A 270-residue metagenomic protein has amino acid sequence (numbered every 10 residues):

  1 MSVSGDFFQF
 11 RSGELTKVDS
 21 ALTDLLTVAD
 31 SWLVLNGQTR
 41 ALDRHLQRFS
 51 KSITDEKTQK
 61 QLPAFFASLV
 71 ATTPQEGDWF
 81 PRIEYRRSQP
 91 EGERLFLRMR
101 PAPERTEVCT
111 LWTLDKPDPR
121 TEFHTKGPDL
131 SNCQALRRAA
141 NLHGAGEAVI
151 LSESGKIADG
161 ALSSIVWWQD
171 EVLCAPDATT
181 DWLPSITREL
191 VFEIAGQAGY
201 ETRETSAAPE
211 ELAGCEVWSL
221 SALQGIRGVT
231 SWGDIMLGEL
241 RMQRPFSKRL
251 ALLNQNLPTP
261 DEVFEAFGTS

Functional and structural regions predicted by a protein language model:
M1-V149, E153-S154, T179, E193-S270: Conserved alpha/beta cores of soluble small-molecule-handling proteins
L42, A158-D159, P184: Alpha-helix N-cap/helix-start motif
K156-A178: Glycine- and Gly-Pro-enriched alpha-helical subdomains that act as flexible, kink-prone "lid/hinge" or packing modules
V172-F192: A contiguous pocket-lining binding segment that forms or flanks enzyme active sites
